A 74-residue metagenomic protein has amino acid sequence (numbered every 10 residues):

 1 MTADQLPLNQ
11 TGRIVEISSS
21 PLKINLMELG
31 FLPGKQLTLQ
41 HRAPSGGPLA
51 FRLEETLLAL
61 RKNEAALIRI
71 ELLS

Functional and structural regions predicted by a protein language model:
M1-S74: Compact, glycine-rich, soluble single-domain proteins
